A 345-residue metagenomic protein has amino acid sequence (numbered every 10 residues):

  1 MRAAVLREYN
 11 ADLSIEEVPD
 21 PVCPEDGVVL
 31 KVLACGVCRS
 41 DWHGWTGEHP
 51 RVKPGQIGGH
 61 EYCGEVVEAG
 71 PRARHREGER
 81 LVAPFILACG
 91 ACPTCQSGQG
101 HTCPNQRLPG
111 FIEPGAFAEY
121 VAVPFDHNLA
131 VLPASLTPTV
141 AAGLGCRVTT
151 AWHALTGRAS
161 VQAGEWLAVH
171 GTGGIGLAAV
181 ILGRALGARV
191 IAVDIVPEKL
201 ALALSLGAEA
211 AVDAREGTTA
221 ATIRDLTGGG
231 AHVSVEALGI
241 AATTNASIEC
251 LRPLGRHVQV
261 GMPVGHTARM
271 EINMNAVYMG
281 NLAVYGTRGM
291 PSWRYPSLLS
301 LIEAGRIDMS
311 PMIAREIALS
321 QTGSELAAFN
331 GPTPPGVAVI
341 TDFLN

Functional and structural regions predicted by a protein language model:
R2, S14-E17, K31, C63-E65 (+2 more regions): Residues located in well-ordered beta-strands
Y9, V196, P263, M290: Residues in the short beta-alpha loop(s) of Rossmann-like NAD(P)-binding domains
P21-C35, E48-P93, P133-L136: Glycine-rich beta-strand-centered segment in the early N-terminal region that forms part of a ligand/cofactor-binding
E77-R80, A134-G217, A221-T222: Mid-domain Rossmann-like dinucleotide-binding core that forms the NAD(H)/NADP(H) cofactor-binding site
C89-H170: NAD(P)H dinucleotide-binding glycine-rich loop of Rossmann-like/cofactor-binding domains, especially the beta1-alpha1
A159, A201, L206-N281: Glycine-rich cofactor phosphate-binding loops and adjacent beta1-alpha1 units of small-molecule cofactor enzyme domains
Q162, L167, G228, V258 (+4 more regions): C-terminal capping/lid region of NAD(P)-dependent oxidoreductase domains
R224, G228, G265-R315, G323-S324: C-terminal substrate-binding/catalytic core of Rossmann-like NAD(P)-dependent dehydrogenases/reductases
